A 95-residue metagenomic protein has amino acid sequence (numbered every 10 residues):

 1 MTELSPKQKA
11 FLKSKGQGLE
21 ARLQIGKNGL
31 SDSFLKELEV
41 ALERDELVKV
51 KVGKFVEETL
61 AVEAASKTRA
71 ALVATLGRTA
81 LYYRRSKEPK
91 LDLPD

Functional and structural regions predicted by a protein language model:
M1-D95: Positively charged, polar, low-complexity stretches
